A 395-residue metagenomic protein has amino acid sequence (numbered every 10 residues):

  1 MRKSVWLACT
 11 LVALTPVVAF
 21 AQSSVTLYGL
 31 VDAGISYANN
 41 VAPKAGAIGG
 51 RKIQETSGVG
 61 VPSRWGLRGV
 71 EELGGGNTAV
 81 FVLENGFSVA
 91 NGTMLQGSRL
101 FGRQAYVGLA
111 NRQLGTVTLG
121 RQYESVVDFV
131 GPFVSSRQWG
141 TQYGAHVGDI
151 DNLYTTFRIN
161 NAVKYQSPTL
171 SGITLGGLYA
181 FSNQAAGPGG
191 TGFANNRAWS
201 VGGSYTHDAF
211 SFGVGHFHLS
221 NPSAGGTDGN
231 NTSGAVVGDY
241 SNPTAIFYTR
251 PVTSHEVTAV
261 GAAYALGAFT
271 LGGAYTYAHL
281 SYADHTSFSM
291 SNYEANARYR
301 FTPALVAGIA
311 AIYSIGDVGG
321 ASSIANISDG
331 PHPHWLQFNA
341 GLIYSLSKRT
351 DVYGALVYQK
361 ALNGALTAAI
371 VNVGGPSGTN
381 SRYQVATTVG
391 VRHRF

Functional and structural regions predicted by a protein language model:
M1-A21: Gram-negative bacterial Sec-dependent N-terminal signal peptides
L11-V18, W65-L73, N111-G115, S167-S171 (+7 more regions): Outer-membrane beta-barrel proteins
S23-A38, I53-Q184, N195-R197, G203-G215 (+1 more regions): Outer membrane beta-barrel
I35-P43, F87-T93, S125-F129, N183-G187 (+5 more regions): Gram-negative outer-membrane beta-barrel proteins
A45-A47, G97-L100, S135-G140, F193-A194 (+4 more regions): Flexible, surface-exposed loop regions and adjacent strand-edge segments of Gram-negative outer-membrane beta-barrel
G49-I53, T93, I150, G187-G189 (+4 more regions): Extracellular loop and loop/strand-boundary signature of outer-membrane beta-barrel proteins
A194, G202-G341, S345, Y358: Detector for outer-membrane/organellar transmembrane beta-barrel domains, recognizing the amphipathic beta-strand
L346, T379-F395: Outer-membrane beta-barrel "beta-signal"
